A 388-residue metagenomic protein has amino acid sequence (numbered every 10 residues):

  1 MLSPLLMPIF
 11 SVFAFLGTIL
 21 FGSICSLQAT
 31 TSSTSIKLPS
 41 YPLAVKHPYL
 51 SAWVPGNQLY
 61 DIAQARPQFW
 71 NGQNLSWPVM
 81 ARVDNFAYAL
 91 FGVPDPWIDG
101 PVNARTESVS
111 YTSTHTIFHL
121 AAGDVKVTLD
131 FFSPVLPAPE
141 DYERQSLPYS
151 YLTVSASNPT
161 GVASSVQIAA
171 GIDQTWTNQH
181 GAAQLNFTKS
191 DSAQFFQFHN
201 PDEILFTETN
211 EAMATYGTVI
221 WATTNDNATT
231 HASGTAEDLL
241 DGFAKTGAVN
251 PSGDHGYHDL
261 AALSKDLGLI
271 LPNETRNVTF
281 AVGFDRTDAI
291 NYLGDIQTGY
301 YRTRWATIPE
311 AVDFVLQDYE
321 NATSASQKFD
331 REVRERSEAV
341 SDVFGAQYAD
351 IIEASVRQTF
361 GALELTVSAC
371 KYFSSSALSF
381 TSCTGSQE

Functional and structural regions predicted by a protein language model:
M1-T31: Fungal secretory targeting signals
S32-P39, L136-P137, R144, S155 (+1 more regions): Acidic/polar, glycine-enriched structural segments that form the non-catalytic walls/loops of the carbohydrate-binding
Y41-G123, T209-L239: An extended acidic
K46-P48, K126, A163-Q167: Exposed beta-strand and adjacent loop surfaces of beta-rich binding modules that mediate intermolecular recognition
P94-V102, L129-P137, V249-P251: Short Pro/Gly-enriched beta-strand edge/turn motifs at strand-loop
Y111-S113, L147, L260: Short solvent-exposed loop/turn micro-motifs enriched in small/polar/acidic residues
A121-R144: Low-complexity, acidic Ser/Thr/Pro/Gly-rich terminal tails and inter-domain linkers that flank the onset of structured
S146-L152: Short, solvent-exposed loop/turn segments enriched in Ser/Thr/Gly
